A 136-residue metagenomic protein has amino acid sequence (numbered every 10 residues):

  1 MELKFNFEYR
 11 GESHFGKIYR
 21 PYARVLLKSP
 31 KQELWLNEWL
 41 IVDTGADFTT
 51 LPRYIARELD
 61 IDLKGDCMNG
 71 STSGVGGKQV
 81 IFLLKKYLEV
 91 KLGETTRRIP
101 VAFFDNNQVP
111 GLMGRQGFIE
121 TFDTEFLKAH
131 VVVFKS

Functional and structural regions predicted by a protein language model:
M1-S136: Pepsin/retropepsin-fold aspartyl endopeptidases
